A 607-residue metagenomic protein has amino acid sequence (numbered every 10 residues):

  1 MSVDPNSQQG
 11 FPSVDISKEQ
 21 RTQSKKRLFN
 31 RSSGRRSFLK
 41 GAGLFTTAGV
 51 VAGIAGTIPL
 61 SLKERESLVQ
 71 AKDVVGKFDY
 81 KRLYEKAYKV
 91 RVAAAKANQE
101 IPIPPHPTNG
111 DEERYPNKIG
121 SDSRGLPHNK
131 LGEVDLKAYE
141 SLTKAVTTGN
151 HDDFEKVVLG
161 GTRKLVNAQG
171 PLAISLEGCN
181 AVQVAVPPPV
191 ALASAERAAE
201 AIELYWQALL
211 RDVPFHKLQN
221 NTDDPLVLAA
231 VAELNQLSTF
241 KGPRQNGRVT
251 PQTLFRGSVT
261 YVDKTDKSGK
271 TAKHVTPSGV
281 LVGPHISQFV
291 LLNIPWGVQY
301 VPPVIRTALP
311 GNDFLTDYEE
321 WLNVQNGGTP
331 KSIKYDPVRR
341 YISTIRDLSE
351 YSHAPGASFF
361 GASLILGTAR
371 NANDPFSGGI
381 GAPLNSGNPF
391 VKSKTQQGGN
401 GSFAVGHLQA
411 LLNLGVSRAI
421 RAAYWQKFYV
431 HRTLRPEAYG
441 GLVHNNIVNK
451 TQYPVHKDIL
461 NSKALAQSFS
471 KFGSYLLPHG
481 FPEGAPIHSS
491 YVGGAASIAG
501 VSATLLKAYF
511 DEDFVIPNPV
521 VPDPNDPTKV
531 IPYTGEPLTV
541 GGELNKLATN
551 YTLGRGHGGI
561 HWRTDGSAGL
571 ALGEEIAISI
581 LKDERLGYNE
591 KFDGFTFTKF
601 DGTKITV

Functional and structural regions predicted by a protein language model:
M1-S33: N-terminal secretory signal peptides
D4, D15, V51-A55, G587: N-terminal non-cleavable signal-anchor helices
V14, K26, S37, I58-L60 (+1 more regions): Intrinsic-disorder/low-complexity peptide segments enriched for small residues
S24, L28-N30, F38-L39, G43 (+2 more regions): Sequence-pattern detector for short linear motifs and compositional/periodic biases rather than a specific fold
R35, S61-R563, S567-V607: Hydrophobic alpha-helical bundle signature of multipass membrane enzymes
L39-L60: N-terminal export signals
